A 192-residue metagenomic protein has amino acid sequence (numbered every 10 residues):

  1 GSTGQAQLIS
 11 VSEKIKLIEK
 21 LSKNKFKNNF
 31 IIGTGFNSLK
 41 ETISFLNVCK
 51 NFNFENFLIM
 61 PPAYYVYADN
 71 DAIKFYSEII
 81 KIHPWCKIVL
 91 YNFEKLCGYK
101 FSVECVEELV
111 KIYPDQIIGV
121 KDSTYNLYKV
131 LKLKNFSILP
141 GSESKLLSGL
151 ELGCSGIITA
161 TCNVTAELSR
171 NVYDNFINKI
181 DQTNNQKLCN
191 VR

Functional and structural regions predicted by a protein language model:
G1-K100, V106: Active-site beta->alpha loop and helix N-cap motifs at the rims of alpha/beta catalytic domains
I80-I82, F93-R192: Catalytic alpha/beta core domains of metabolic enzymes, predominantly
